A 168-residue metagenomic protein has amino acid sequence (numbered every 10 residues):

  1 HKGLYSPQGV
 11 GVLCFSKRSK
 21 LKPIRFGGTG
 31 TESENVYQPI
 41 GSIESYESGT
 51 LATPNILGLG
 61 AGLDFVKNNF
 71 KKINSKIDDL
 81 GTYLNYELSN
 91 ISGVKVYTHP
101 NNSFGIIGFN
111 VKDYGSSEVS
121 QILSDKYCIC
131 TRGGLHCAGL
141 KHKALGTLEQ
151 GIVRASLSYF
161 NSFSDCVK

Functional and structural regions predicted by a protein language model:
H1-K168: Pyridoxal 5′-phosphate
